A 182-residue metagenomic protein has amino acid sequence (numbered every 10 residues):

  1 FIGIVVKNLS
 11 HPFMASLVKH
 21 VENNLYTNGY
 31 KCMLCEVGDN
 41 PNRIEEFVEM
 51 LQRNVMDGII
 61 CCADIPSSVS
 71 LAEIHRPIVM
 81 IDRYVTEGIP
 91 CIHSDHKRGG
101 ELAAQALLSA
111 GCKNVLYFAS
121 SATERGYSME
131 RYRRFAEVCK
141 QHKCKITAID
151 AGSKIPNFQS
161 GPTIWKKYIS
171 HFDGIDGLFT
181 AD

Functional and structural regions predicted by a protein language model:
F1, N114-V115, K145-I146: Charged active-site motifs of nucleotide-sugar-dependent glycosyltransferases
F1-Q105, S109, K167-S170, G174: Alpha-helical recognition/docking segments in bacterial nutrient-uptake and carbohydrate-utilization systems
V6-S16, L34-R43, I92-L102, F118-K166 (+1 more regions): Hinge/beta->alpha junction and helix N-cap segments in small-molecule ligand-binding domains
N54, A110, V138-H142: Change "in soluble alpha/beta enzymes" to "in soluble alpha/beta proteins
C61, Y117-F118: Short beta-strand and adjacent tight-turn residues that come in two discontinuous sequence segments and form the edges
